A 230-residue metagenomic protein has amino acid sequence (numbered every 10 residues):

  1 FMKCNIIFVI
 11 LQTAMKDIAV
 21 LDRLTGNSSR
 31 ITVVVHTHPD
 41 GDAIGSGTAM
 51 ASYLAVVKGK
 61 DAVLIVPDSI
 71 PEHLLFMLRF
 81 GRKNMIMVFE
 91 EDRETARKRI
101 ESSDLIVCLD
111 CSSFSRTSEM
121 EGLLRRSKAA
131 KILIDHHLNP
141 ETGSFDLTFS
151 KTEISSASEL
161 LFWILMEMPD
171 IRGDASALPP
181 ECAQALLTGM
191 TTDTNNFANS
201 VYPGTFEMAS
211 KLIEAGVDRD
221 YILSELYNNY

Functional and structural regions predicted by a protein language model:
A14-P39, A49-V56, E141-Y230: A structured phosphate/pyrophosphate-recognition subdomain
R30, K60-V63, L105, A130: Residues at the starts of beta-strands that form the adenosine-phosphate
T32-A96, I100: Anionic-ligand anchoring segments at beta-strand to alpha-helix junctions in alpha/beta enzyme folds, i.e., glycine
S46, E119-M120, V201: Residues at alpha-helix caps and immediate loop-helix transition turns in enzyme cores, especially N- and C-cap
I65-P67, L109, I134-H136, K151-T152 (+1 more regions): Generic beta-sheet signal
M85-L147: Active-site cofactor/cluster-binding pocket
